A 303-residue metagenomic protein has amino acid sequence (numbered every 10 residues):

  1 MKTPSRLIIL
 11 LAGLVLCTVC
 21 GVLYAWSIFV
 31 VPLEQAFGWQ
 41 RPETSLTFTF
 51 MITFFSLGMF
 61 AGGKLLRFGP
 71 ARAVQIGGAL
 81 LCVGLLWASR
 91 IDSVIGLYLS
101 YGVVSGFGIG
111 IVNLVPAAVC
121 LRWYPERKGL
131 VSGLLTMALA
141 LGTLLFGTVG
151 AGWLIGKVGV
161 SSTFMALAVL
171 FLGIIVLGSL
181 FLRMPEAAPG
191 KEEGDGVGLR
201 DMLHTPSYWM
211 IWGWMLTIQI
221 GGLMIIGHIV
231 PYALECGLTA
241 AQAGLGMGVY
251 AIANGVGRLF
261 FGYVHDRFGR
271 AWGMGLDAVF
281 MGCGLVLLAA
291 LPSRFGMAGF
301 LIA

Functional and structural regions predicted by a protein language model:
T3-A25, L203-G221, I302: Pair of pore-lining "gating" transmembrane helices in MFS-fold secondary transporters
C17-T18, G84, I95-I111, L216 (+1 more regions): Hydrophobic core of transmembrane alpha-helices in multi-pass small-molecule transporters, especially MFS/SLC-type
W26-V31, L203-Y263: Extracytoplasmic gate region of multi-pass secondary transporters
L33, G102, G110-Y124, V131-S132: Intracellular juxtamembrane helix-capping segments at the cytosolic ends of symmetry-related transmembrane helices
G58-P70, G257-G269: Helix-to-loop junctions at the C-terminal end of transmembrane segments in multipass secondary transporters
R67-G78, R267-A278: Cytoplasmic membrane-interface "Motif A"-like loop-to-helix N-cap segments of 12-TM Major Facilitator Superfamily
A79-D92, F280-S293: C-terminal ends and interior cores of transmembrane alpha-helices in multi-pass membrane transporters/permeases
L135-R183: Helix-loop-helix hairpin linking two adjacent transmembrane segments in secondary transporters
